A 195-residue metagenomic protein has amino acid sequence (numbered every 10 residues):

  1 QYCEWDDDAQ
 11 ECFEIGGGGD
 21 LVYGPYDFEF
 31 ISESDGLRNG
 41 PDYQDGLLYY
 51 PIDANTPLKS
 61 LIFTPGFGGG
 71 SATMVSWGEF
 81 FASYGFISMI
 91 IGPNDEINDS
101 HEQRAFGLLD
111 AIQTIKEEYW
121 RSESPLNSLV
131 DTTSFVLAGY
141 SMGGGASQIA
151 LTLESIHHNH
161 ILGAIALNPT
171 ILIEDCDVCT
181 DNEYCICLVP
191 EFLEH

Functional and structural regions predicted by a protein language model:
Y2-W5, E14: Extracellular Cys-Trp
I15-T56: N-terminal cap/lid segment of alpha/beta-hydrolase-fold proteins
T56, E102-G145, L153: Gly/Ser-rich "nucleophile elbow"/oxyanion-hole loop immediately N-terminal to the catalytic nucleophile in hydrolases
P57-G66: Short beta-strand element of the alpha/beta-hydrolase
A72-I91: Short amphipathic alpha-helix adjacent to the substrate-entry channel of hydrolases
G92, A138, I165-N168: Alpha/beta-hydrolase-fold catalytic nucleophile elbow
A150-I161: Conserved hydrolase catalytic core segment
N159-H195: The feature captures the conserved acid-bearing segment of alpha/beta-hydrolase catalytic domains
